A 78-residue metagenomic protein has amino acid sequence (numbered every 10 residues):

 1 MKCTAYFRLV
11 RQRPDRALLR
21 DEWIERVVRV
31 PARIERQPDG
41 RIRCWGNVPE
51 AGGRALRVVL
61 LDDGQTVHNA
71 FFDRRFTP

Functional and structural regions predicted by a protein language model:
M1-P78: Ribonuclease/tRNase effector modules and their secretory precursors
